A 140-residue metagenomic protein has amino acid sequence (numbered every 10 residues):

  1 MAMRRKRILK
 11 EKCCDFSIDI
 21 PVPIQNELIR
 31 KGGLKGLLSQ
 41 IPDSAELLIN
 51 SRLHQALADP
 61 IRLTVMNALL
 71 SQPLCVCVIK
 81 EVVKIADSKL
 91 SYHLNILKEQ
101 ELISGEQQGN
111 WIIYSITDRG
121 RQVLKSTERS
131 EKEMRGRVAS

Functional and structural regions predicted by a protein language model:
A2-I49, D118-S140: Amphipathic alpha-helical dimerization/coiled-coil segments that flank or bridge DNA-binding/regulatory modules
P42-K89, I112-R119: N-terminal helix-turn-helix DNA-binding core of bacterial DNA-binding proteins
M66, L94-N95: Short, hydrophobic-biased segments on the C-terminal half of alpha helices that form "recognition helices"
C75-C77, Q100, M134-R135: Functionally engaged cysteine thiol sites
E81, Y92, K98-E99: Alpha-helical residues within the helix-turn-helix
K89-H93, E131: Short alpha-helical linear motifs
K98-Q108, S115: Beta-hairpin "wing" of winged helix-turn-helix
